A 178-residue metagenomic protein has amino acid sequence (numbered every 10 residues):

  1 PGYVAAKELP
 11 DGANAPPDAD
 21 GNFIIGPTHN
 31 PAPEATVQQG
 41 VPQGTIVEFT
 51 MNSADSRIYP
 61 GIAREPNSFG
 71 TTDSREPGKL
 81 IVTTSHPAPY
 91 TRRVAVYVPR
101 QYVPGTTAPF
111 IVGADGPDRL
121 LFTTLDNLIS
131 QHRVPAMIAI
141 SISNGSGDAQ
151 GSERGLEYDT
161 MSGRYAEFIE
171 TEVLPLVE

Functional and structural regions predicted by a protein language model:
Y3, L9-E178: Non-catalytic cap/lid and distal C-terminal segments of serine-dependent acyl enzymes
